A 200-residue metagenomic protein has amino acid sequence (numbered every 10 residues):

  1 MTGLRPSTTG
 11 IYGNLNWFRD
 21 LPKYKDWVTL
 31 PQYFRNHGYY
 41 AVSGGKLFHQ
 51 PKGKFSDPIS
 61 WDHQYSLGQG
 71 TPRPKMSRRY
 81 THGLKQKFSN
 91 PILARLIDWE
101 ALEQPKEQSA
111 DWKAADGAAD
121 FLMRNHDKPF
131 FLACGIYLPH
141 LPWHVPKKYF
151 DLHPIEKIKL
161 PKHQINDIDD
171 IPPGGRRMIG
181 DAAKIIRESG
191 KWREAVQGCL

Functional and structural regions predicted by a protein language model:
M1-L200: Formylglycine-dependent sulfatase
